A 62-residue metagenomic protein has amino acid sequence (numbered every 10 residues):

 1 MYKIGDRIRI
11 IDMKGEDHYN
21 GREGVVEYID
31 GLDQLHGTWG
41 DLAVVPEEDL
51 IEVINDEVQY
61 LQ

Functional and structural regions predicted by a protein language model:
K3-L61: Basic/aromatic-rich interaction segments and small domains that mediate binding to polyanionic partners
